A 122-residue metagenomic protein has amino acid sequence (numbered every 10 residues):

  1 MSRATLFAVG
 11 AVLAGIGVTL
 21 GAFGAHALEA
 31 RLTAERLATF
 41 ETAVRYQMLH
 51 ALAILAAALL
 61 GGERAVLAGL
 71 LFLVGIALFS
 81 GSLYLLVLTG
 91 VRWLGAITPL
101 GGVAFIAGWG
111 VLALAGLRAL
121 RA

Functional and structural regions predicted by a protein language model:
M1-A122: Polytopic transmembrane helical bundles with strong interfacial aromatic enrichment
